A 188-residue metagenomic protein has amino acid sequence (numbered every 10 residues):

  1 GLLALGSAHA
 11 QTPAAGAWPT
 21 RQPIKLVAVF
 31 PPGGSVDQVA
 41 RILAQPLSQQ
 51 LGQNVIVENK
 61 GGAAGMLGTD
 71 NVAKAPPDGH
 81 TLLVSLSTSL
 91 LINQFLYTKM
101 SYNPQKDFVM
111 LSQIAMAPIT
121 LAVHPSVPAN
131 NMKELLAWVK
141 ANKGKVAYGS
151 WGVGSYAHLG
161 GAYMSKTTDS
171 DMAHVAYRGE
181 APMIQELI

Functional and structural regions predicted by a protein language model:
G1-L2: N-terminal export leaders
L5-L26, P32, A75-T81, K133-A147: Immediate post-signal peptide segment of exported/extracytoplasmic ligand-binding proteins
P13, I24-L26, G33, A40 (+8 more regions): Residue-level signal for nonpolar/aromatic packing positions in well-ordered secondary structure
R21, V36-G52, H158-K166: Short, polar/charged alpha-helical segment
L26-V39, G61-A63, S150-Y156: Extracytoplasmic "Venus flytrap"
M66-T69, M183-I184: Short, hydrophobic alpha-helical packing/hinge segments within bilobed ligand-binding/sensory domains
K74-H80, F95-P182: Hinge/capping helix and adjacent helix->loop/strand transition within the periplasmic-binding protein
V84-S89, E180: Beta->alpha turn/N-cap motifs
